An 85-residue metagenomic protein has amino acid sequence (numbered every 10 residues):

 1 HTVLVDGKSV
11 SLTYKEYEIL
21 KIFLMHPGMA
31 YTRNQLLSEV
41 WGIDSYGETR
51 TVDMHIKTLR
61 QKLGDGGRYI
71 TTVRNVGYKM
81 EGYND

Functional and structural regions predicted by a protein language model:
H1-T2, N84: Short boundary/linker motifs that mark transitions into or out of structured domains
T2-G67, T72-V76: Positively charged, aromatic-enriched patches within helix-turn-helix-type DNA-binding elements, predominantly
K79-D85: C-terminal edge and immediately downstream basic/flexible tail or linker adjoining helix-turn-helix-like DNA-binding
